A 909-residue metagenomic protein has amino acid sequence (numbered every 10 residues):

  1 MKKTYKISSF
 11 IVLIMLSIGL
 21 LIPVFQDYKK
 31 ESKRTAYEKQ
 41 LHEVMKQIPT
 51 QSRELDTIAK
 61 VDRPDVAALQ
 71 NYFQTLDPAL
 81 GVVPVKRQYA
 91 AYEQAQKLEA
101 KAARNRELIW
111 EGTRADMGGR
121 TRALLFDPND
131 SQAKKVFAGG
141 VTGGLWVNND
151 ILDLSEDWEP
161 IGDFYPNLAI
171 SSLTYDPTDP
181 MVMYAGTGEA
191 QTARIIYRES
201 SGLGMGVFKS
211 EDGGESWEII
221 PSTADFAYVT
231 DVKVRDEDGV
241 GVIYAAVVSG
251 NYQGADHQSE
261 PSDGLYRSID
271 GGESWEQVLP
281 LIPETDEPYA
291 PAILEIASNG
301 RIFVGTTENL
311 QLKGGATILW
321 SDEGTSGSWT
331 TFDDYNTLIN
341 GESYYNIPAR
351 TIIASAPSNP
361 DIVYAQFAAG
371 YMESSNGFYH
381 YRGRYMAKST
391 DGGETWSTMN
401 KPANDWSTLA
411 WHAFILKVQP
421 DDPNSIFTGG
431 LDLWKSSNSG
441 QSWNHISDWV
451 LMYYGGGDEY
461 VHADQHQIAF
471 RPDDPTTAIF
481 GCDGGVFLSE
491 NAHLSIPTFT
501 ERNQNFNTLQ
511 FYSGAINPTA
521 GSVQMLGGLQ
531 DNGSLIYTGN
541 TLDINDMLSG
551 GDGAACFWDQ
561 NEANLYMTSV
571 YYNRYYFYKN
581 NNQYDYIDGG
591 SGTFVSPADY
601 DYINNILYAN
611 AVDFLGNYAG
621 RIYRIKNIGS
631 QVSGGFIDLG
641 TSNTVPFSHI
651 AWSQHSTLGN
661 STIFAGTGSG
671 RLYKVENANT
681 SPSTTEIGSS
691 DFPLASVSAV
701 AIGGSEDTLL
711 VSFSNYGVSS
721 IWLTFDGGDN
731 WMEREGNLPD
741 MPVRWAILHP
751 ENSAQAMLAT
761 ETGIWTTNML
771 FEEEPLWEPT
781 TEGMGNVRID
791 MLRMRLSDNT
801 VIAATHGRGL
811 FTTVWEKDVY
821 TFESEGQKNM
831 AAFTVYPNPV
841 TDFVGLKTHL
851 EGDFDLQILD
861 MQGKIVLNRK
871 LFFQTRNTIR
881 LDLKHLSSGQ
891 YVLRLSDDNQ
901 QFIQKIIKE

Functional and structural regions predicted by a protein language model:
M1-L13: N-terminal Sec-pathway targeting helices
K2, P23-Y28: Transmembrane helical bundles and short interhelical boundary loops of multi-pass, membrane-embedded
M15-F25: Hydrophobic alpha-helical membrane-insertion segments, chiefly the h-region of N-terminal signal peptides
I22, S596, Y836-N838: Hydrophobic alpha-helix-in-membranes signature
E31-K817: Beta-propeller blade termini and top-face loops
V632-S633, E823-E825, V866: Acidic Ser/Thr/Pro-rich low-complexity disordered segments that often serve as glycosylated linkers/stalks around
W815-M830: Low-complexity, Pro/Thr/Ser/Gly/Ala-rich linker/spacer regions in secreted, extracellular modular proteins
Q827-Y836, V840-E909: C-terminal outer-membrane/trafficking sorting elements
